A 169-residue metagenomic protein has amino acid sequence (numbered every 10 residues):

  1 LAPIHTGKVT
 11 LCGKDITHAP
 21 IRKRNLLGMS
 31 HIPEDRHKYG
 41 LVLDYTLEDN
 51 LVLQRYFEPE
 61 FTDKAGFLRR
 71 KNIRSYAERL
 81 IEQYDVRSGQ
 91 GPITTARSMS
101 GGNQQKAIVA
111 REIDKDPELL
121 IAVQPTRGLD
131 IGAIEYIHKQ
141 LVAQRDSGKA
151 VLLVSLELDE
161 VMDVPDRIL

Functional and structural regions predicted by a protein language model:
L1-L169: Glycine-rich phosphate-binding loops of nucleotide-dependent enzymes
